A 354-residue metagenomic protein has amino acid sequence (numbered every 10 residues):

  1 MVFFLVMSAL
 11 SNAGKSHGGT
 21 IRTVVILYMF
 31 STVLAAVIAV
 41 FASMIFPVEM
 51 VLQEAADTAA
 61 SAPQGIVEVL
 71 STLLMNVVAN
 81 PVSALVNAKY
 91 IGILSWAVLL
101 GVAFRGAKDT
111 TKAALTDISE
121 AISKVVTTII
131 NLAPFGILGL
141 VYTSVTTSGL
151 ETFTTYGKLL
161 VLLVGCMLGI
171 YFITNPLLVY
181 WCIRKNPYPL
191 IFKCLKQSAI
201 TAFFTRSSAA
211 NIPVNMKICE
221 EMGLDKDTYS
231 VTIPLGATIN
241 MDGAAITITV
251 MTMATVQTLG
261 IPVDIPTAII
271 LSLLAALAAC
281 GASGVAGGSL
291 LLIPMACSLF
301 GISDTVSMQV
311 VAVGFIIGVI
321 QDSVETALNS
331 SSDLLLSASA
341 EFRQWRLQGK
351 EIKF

Functional and structural regions predicted by a protein language model:
M1-L5: Active-site-adjacent helical/loop segments in soluble small-molecule enzymes
A9-G19, R105-T110, S148, R184-P187 (+4 more regions): Juxtamembrane helix-boundary/capping and inter-helix hinge elements in multi-pass membrane proteins
G19-P189, K350-F354: Signature of multi-pass transmembrane helix bundles
M29-V33, V37, V164-G169, A202-S207 (+3 more regions): Hydrophobic transmembrane alpha-helical segments of multi-pass transport and channel proteins
V51, V250-F354: Transmembrane alpha-helical segments and their short flanking loops that form helix-hairpins/helix-helix interfaces
A88-G92, V126-N131, G165-C166, I183-F192 (+3 more regions): Membrane-interfacial loop-to-helix junctions in multi-pass transporters
Q197-A279, L336, L347-K350, F354: Helix-loop-helix junctions within the multi-pass membrane cores of secondary transporters/permeases
